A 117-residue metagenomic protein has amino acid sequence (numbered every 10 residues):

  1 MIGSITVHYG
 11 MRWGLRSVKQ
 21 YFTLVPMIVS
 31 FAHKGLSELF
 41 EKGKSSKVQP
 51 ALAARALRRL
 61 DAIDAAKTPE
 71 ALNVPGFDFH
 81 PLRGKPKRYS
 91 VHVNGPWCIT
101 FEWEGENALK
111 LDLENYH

Functional and structural regions predicted by a protein language model:
M1-R59: Arg/Lys-rich, positively charged N-terminal/basic patches that mediate binding to nucleic acids
M1-V25, Y89-H117: Enriched for short, Lys/Arg-rich terminal
M27, G35, K44, T68 (+2 more regions): Glycine-rich, flexible loop/turn motifs
A32, L52, A56-R59, D78 (+2 more regions): Amphipathic alpha-helical interface surfaces
E41, L82, V93: Short glycine/serine/threonine-biased micro-segments
S45, P86, W97: Gly/Ser/Thr-rich beta-alpha loop segments that engage phosphate groups in nucleotides
I63: Conserved phosphate-interacting/catalytic interface
K67-S90: A short, surface-exposed loop/turn module that caps and links secondary-structure elements
